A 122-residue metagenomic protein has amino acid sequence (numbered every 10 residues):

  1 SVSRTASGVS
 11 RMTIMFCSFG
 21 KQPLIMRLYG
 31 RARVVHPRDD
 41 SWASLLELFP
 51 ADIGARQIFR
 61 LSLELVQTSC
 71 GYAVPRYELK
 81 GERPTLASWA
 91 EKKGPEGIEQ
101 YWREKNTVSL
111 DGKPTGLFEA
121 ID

Functional and structural regions predicted by a protein language model:
S1-D122: Binding-site signature for planar aromatic cofactors or substrates
